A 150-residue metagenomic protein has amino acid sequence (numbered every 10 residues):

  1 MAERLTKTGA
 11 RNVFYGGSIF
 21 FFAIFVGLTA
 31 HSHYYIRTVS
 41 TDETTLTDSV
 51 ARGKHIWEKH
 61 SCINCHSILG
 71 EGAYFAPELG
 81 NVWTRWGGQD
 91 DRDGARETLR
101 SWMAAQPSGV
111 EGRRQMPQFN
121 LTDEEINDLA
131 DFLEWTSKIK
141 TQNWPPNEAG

Functional and structural regions predicted by a protein language model:
M1-L46, F132-G150: Post-cleavage N-terminal segment of exported redox proteins
R11, R52-K54: Basic side chains
T47-D48, H55, L69-A73, N81-N143: Extracytoplasmic electron-transfer domains, predominantly the class I c-type cytochrome c fold
K54-H60: Local sequence-structure signature of Cys/Sec-based thiol-disulfide redox active-site neighborhoods
C62-C65: Short cysteine clusters
